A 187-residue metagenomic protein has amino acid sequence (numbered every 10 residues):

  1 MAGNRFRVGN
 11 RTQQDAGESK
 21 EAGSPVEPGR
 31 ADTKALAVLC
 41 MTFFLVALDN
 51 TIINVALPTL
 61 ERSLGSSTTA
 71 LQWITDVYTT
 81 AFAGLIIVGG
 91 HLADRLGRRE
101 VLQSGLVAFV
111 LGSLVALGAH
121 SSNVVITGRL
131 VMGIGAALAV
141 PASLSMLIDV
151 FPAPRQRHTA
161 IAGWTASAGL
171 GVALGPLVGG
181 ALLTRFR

Functional and structural regions predicted by a protein language model:
A2-R11, D15-R187: Transmembrane-helix bundle of Major Facilitator Superfamily
